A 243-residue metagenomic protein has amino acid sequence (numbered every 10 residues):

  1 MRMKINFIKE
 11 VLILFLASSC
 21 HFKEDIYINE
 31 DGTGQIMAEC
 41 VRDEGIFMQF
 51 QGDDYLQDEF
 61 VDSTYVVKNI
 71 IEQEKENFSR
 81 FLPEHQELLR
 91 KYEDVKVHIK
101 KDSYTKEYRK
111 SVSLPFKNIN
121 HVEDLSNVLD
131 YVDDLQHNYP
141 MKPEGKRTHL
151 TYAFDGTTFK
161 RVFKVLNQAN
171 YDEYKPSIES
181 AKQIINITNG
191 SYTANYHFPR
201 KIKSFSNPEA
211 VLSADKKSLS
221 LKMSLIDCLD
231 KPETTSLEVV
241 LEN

Functional and structural regions predicted by a protein language model:
K4-I13: Sec-dependent signal peptide recognition, specifically the positively charged N-region followed immediately by
I13-L14, I28: N-terminal hydrophobic or amphipathic segments with adjacent small-residue motifs that include Sec signal peptides
L16-S19: C-terminal motif of bacterial Sec signal peptides marking the signal peptidase cleavage site
H21-K91: Start-of-domain marker
S79-N243: Mature, soluble, non-transmembrane domains
